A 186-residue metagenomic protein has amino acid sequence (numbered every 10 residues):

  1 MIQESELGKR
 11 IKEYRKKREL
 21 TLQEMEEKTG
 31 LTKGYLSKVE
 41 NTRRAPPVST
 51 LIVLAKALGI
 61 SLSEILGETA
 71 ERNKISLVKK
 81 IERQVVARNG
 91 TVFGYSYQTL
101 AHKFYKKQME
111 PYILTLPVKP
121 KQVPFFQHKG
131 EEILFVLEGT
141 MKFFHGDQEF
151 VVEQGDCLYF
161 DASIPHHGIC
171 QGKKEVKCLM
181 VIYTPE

Functional and structural regions predicted by a protein language model:
K9-E26: Short basic helix-loop element that most often maps to the first helix and adjoining turn of HTH DNA-binding modules
I11, L22, K33-Y35, V48-L51: Helix-turn-helix DNA-binding elements, focusing on the entry/boundary residues of the two helices that contact DNA
R15, M25, P47-L58, L62-L66: Hydrophobic micro-packing sites on short alpha-helices
G30-R44: Recognition helix of helix-turn-helix/homeodomain-like DNA-binding domains that insert into the DNA major groove
K80-A87, F93-K103, E110-H128, A162-P165: Conserved short histidine dyad/triad with adjacent acidic residue
F93-S96, E153-Q154, A162-E186: Ligand-binding loop in jelly-roll beta-barrel domains
L100, G146-D161: Short acidic-glycine-tyrosine-enriched beta hairpin
T115-L116, H128-F143: Short, conserved beta-strand element in jelly-roll/cupin
